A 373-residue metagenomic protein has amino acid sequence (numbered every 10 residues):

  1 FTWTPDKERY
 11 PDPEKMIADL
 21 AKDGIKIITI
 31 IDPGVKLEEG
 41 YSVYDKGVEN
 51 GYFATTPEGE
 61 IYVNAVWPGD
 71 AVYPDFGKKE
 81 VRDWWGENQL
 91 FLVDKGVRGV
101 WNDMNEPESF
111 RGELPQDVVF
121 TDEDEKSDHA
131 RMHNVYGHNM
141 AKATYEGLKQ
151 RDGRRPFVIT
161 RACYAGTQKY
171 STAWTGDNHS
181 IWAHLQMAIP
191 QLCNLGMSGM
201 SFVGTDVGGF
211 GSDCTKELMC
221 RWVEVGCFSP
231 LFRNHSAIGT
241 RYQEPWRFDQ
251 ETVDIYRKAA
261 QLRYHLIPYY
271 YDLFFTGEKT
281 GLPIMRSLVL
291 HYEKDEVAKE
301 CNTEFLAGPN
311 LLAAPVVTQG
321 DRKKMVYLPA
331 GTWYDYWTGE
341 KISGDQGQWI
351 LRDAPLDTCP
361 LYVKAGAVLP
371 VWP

Functional and structural regions predicted by a protein language model:
F1-A365, L369: Catalytic-domain carbohydrate-binding cleft regions of carbohydrate-active enzymes
V371-P373: Short, intrinsically disordered, charge-balanced linker/junction segments flanking boundaries in proteins
